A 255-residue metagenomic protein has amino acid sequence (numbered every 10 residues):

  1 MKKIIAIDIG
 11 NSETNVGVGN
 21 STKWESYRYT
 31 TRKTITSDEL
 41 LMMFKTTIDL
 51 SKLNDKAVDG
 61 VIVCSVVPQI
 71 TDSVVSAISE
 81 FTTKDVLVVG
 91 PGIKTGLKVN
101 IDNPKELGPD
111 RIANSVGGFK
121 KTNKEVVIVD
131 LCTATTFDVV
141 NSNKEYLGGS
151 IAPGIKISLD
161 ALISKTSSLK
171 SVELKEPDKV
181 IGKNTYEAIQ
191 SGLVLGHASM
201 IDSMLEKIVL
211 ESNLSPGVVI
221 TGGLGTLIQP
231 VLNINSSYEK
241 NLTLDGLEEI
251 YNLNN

Functional and structural regions predicted by a protein language model:
K3-T46, N143-K170, E176: Short glycine-rich, Thr/Ser-proximal phosphate-binding strand/loop in the N-terminal lobe of ATP-dependent enzymes
I4-D8, I62, V126-D130, V219: Short glycine-aspartate micro-motif
Y27, K33, P177-G217, Q229 (+1 more regions): Adenine-nucleotide phosphate-binding core of ATP-dependent small-molecule kinases
F44-G60, M204-P216: Phosphate/pyrophosphate-binding loops at sites that engage ATP/ADP/AMP, CoA/4′-phosphopantetheine, polyphosphate
I48-K52, V58-S79: Phosphate-bearing ligand-interacting subdomains that bind or position ATP/ADP/UDP/GDP/NAD(P) or nucleotide-linked
D55-V66, D85-L87, L214-G223: Short glycine-rich phosphate-binding loop at a beta-alpha junction
K84-L87, I93, L97-K165, L195-S203 (+1 more regions): Phosphate-binding/catalytic loop of phosphoryl-transfer enzymes
S167, S236-N255: Glycine-rich phosphate-binding/hydrolytic loop that grips phosphoryl groups
